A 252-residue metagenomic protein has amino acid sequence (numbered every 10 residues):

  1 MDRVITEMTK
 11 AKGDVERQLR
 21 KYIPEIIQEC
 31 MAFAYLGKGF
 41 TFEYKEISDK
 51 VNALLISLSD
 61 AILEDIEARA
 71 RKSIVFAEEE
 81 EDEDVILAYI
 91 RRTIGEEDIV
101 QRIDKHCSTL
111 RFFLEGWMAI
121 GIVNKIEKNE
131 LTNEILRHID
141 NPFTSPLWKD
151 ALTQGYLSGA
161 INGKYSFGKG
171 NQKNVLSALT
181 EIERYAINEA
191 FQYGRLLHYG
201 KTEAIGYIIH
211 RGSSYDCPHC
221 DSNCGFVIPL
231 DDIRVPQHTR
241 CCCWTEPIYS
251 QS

Functional and structural regions predicted by a protein language model:
M1-S166, Y249-S252: N-terminal leader/targeting and assembly helices and adjacent pre-domain segments
G159-S252: Acidic, glycine-rich two-metal-ion catalytic cores of nucleic acid-processing enzymes
